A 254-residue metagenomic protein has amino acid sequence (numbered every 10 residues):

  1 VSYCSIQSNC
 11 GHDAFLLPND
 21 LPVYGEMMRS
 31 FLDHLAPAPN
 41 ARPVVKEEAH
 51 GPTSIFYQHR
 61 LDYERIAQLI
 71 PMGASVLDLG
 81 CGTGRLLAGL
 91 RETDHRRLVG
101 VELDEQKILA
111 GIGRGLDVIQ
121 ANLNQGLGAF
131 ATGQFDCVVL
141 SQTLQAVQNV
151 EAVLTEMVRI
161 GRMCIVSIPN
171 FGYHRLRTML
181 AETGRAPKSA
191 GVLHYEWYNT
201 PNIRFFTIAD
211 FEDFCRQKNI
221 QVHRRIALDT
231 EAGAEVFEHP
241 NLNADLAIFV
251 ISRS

Functional and structural regions predicted by a protein language model:
S2-P43: Catalytic active-site module of serine/aspartate enzymes centered on a nucleophile-bearing elbow/loop
V44-H59: Class I SAM-dependent methyltransferase Rossmann-like catalytic core, especially the SAM/SAH-binding loop
Y57-G73: Conserved alpha-helix/loop element of class I SAM-dependent methyltransferases that forms part of the SAM/SAH-binding
A74-G82: Conserved class I S-adenosyl-L-methionine
R85, G89-G126: Class I SAM-dependent methyltransferase SAM/SAH-binding core
G126-T132: Short conserved loop adjoining the S-adenosyl-L-methionine
V139-Q148: A short SAM/SAH-binding and catalytic strip from SAM-dependent methyltransferases
A152-E156, M163-S254: S-adenosyl-L-methionine-dependent methyltransferase catalytic module, highlighting the catalytic core
